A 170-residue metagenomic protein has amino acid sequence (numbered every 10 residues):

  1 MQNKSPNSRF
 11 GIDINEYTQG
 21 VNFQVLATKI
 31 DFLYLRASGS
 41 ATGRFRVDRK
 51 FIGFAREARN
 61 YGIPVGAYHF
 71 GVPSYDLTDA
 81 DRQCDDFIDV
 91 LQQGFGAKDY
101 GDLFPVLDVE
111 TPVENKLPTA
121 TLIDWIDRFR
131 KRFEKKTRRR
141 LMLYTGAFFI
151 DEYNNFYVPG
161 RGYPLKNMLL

Functional and structural regions predicted by a protein language model:
M1-G39: Boundary/entry segment of secreted carbohydrate-active catalytic domains
Q2-K4, V21-I30, R49-I63, F87-Y100 (+1 more regions): Acidic (Asp/Glu)-rich catalytic clusters
R9-D13, D31-R36, P64-H69, L103-V109 (+2 more regions): Structural recognition of the beta-strand scaffold that forms the well-ordered cores of secreted hydrolase catalytic
I12, L26, A58, L107 (+1 more regions): Conserved, mostly hydrophobic/aromatic
E16-G20, S38-G43, G71-L77, E110-N115 (+1 more regions): Solvent-exposed loop/turn segments at secondary-structure junctions within structured extracellular/periplasmic domains
N22, V47-F54, A80-Q83, F87 (+1 more regions): Stable alpha-helical elements in mature extracytoplasmic
D31-R44, I52-Y75, Y100, F104-V106: Short, well-structured secondary-structure segments
D85-L170: Surface-exposed substrate-engagement region within the catalytic domains of secreted or surface-exposed extracellular
